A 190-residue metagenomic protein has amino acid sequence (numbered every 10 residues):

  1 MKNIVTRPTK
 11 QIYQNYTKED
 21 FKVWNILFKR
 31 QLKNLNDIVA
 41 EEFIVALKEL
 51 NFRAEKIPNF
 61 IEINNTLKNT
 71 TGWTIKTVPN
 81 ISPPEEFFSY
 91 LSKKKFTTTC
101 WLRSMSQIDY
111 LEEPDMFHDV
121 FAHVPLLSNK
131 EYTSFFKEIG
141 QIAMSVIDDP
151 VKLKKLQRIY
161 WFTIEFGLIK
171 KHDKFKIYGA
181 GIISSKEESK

Functional and structural regions predicted by a protein language model:
M1-L127: The feature captures two recurrent sequence modes
S106-K190: A contiguous, surface-oriented mixed alpha/beta subdomain in the mid-to-C-terminal portion of proteins that forms
